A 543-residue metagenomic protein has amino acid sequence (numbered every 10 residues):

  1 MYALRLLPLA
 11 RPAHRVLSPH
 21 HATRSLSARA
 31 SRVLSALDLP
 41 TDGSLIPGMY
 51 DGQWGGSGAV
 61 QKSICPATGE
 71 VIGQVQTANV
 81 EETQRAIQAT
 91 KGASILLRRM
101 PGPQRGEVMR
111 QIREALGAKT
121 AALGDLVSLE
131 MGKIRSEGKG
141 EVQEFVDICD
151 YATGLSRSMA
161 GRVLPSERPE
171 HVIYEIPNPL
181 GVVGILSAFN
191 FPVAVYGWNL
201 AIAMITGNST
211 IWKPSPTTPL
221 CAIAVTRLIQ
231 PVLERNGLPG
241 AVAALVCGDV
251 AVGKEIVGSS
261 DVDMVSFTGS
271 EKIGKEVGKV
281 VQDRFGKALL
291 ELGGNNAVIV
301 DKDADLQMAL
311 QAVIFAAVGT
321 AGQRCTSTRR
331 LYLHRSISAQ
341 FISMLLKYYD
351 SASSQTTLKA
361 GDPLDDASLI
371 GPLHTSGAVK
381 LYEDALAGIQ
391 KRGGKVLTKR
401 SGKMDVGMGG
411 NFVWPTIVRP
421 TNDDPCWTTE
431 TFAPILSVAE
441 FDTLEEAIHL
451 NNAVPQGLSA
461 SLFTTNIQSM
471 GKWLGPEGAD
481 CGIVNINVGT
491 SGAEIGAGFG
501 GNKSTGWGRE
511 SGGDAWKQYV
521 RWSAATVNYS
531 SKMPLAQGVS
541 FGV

Functional and structural regions predicted by a protein language model:
A3-H171, S351: N-terminal Rossmann-like NAD(P)+-binding subdomain of aldehyde/semialdehyde dehydrogenases
L26, A67-G73, G237, I299 (+1 more regions): Conserved C-terminal structural/oligomerization subdomain of aldehyde/semialdehyde dehydrogenase
P66, V80-T83, G102, T120 (+6 more regions): Residues at or immediately preceding the N-termini of alpha-helices
G69, R105, V127, G207 (+8 more regions): Residue-level signal for inorganic ion chemistry
V71-A78, A93-R99, I185, V298-D301 (+5 more regions): Short, well-ordered beta-strand elements within core beta-sheets of diverse protein domains
S94, R98, R113-T120, G124 (+20 more regions): Structural signal for hydrophobic packing residues in well-ordered secondary-structure cores of soluble enzyme domains
G161-M308, F441: Rossmann-like NAD(P) dinucleotide-binding subdomain of oxidoreductase/dehydrogenase enzymes
P231, K272-N422, I486, L535 (+1 more regions): ALDH superfamily catalytic-core signature
